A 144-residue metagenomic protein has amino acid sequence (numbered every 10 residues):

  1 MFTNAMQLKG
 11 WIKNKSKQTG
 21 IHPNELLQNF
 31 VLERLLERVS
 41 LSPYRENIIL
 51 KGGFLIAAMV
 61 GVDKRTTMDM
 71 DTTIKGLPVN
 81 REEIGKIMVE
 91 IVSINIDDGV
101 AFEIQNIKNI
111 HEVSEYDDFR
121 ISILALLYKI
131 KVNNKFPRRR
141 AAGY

Functional and structural regions predicted by a protein language model:
M1-Y144: Compositionally biased terminal segments of proteins
